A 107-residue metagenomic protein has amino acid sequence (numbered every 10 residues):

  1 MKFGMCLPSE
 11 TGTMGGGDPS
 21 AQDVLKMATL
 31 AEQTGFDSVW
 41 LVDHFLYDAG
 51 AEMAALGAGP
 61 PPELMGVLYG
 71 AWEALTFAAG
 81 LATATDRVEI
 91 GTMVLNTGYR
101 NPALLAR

Functional and structural regions predicted by a protein language model:
M1-A84: N-terminal beta1-alpha1-beta2 module of alpha/beta enzyme domains
D18-L25, G98-R107: Glycine-rich anion/phosphate-binding loops
H44-L46, M93-N96: Short linear capping/connector segments at secondary-structure termini
L64-Y69, L95-N101: Glycine-rich "substrate-gating" loop/helix at the edge of Rossmann-like oxidoreductase active sites
T85-M93: Conserved catalytic cysteine-centered active-site region of acyl-thioester-dependent Claisen-condensing enzymes
